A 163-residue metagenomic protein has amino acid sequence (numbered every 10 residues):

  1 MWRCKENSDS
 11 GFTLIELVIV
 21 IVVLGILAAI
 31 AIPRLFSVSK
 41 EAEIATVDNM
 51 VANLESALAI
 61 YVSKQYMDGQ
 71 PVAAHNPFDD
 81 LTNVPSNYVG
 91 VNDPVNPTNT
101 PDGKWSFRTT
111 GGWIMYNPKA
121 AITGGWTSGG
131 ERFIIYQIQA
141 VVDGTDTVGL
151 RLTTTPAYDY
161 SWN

Functional and structural regions predicted by a protein language model:
M1-S10: N-terminal leader/signal peptides at the extreme start of proteins
N7, E16, K40-I44: Alpha-helix N-cap/helix-initiation motif
V18-R34: Alpha-helical hydrophobic helix detector
S37: Phosphate-coordinating loops and pocket residues in cytosolic domains that bind phosphorylated ligands
K40-G69: Membrane-proximal N-terminal amphipathic helix
S63-I122: Extracellular/periplasmic head regions of type IV pilus-like filament subunits
W113-N163: Short, surface-exposed interaction loops/tails
